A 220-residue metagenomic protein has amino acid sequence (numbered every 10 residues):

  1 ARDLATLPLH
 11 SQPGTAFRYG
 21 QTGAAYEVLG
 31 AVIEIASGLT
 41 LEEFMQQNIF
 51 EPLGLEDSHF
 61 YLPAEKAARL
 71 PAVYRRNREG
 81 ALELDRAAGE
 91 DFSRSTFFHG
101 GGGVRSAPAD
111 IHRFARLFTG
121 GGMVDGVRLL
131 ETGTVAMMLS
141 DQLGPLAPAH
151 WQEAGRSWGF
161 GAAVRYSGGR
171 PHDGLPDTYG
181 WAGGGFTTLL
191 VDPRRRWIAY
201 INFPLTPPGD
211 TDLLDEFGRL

Functional and structural regions predicted by a protein language model:
A1-P176: Short, surface-exposed loop or secondary-structure junction motifs that flank catalytic or metal-binding residues
G180-G183: Short loop/turn motifs at secondary-structure junctions and domain boundaries
G185-R195: Short, surface-exposed beta-strand/loop micro-motifs that present aromatic residues
L205-P208: A short acidic/small-residue loop/turn micro-motif
D212-L220: Surface-exposed amphipathic alpha-helical segments
